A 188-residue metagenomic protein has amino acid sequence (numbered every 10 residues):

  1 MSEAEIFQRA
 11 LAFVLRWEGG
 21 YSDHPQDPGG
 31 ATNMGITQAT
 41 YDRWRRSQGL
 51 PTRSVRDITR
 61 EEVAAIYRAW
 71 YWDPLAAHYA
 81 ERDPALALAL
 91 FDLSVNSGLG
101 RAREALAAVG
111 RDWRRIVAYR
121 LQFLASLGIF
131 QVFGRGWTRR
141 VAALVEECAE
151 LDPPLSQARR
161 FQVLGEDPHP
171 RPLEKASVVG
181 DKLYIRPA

Functional and structural regions predicted by a protein language model:
M1-A188: Cell-wall polysaccharide-cleaving catalytic domain and substrate-binding groove, primarily in peptidoglycan/chitin
